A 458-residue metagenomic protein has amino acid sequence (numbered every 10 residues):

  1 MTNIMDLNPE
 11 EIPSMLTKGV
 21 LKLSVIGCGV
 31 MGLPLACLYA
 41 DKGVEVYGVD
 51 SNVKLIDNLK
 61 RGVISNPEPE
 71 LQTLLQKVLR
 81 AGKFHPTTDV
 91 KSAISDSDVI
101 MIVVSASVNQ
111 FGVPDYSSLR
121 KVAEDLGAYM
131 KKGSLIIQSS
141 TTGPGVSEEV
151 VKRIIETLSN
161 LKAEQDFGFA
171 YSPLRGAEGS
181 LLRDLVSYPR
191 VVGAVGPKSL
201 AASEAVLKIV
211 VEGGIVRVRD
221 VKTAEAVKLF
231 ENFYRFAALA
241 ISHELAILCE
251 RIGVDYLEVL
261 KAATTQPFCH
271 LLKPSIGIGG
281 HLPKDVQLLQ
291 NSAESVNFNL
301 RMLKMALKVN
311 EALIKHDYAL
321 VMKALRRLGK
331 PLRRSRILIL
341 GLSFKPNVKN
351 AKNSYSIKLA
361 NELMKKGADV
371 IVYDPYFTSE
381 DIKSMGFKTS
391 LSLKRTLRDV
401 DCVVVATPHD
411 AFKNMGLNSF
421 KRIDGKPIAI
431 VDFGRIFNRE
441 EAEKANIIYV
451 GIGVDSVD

Functional and structural regions predicted by a protein language model:
T2-D458: Structural/interface elements that position substrates and couple domains in central-metabolism enzymes
